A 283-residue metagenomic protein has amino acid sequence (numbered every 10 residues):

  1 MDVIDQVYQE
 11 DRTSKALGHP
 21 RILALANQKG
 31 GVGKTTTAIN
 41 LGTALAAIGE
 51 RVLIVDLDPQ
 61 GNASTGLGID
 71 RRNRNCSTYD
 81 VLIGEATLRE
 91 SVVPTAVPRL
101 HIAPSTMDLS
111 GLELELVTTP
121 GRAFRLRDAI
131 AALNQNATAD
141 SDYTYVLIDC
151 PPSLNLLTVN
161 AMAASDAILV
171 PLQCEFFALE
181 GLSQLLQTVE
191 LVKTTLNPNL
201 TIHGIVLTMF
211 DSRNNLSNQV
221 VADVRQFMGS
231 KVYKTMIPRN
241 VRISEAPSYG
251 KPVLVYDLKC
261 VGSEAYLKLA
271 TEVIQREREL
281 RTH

Functional and structural regions predicted by a protein language model:
M1-H283: P-loop NTP-binding core
